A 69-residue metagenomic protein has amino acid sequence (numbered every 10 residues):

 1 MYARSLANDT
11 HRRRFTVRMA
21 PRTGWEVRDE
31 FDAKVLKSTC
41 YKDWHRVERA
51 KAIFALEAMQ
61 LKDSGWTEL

Functional and structural regions predicted by a protein language model:
M1-W25: Short N-terminal "domain-start" leader segments that mark the transition from disordered tails or signal peptides into
R13, V17, E57-L69: Short, mixed-charge low-complexity intrinsically disordered segments
T23-E26, H45-F54: Short, surface-exposed linear segments at secondary-structure transitions and domain or protein termini
R28-E30: Core beta-strand residues in small-molecule sensory/regulatory alpha/beta domains
D32-R49: A short, exposed loop/beta-hairpin motif centered on an aromatic-Gly-Thr core
